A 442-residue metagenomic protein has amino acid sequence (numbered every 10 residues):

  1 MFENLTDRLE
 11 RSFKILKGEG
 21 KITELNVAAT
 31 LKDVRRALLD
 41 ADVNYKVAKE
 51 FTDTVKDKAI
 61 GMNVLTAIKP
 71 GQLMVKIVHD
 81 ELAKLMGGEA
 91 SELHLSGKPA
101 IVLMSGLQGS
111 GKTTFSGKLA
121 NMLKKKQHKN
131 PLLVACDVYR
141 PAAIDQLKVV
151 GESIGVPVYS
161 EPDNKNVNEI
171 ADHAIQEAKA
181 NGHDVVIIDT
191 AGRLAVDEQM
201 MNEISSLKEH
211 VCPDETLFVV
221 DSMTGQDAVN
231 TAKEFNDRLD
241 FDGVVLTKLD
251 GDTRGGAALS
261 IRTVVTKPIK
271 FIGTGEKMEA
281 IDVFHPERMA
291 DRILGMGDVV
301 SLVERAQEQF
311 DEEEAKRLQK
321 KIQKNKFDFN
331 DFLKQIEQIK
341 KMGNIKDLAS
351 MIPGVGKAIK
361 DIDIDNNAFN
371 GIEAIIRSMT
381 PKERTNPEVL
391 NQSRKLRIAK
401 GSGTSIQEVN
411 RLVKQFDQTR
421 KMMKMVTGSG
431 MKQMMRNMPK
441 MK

Functional and structural regions predicted by a protein language model:
F2-E19, R288-K442: Long amphipathic alpha-helical segments used for membrane anchoring, targeting, substrate engagement, or oligomerization
R8-C136, A143-N164, I170-T190: Primarily NTPase-proximal linker/entry elements flanking Walker-type ATP/GTP-binding cores
L16, D42, V78, L107 (+9 more regions): Residue-level signature of catalytic and energy-coupling elements of molecular machines, predominantly ATP/GTP-dependent
E19, N26, T66, E92-S96 (+15 more regions): Replace "in large, NTP-powered and nucleic-acid-processing enzymes" with "in large, NTP-powered factors and other
S110, Y139-P141, K165-V167, G192-V196 (+2 more regions): Short, small-residue-enriched loops and turns at beta-alpha junctions that line or gate enzyme active sites
K126-L132, I154-V158, D184-V186, V211-T216 (+2 more regions): Short, surface-exposed connector motifs at secondary-structure boundaries
P141-L147, A228-T231: Short, glycine/polar-rich helix-capping loops at beta-to-alpha or helix-loop-helix junctions that flank or form
A171-I175, K179, H183, A195 (+2 more regions): Conserved phosphate-handling catalytic cores of large alpha/beta enzymes
